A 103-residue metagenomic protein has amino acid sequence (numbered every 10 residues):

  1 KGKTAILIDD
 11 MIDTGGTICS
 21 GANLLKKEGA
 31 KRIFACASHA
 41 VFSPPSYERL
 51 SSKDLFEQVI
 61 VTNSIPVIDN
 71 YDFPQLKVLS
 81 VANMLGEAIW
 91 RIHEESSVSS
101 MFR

Functional and structural regions predicted by a protein language model:
K1-R103: PRPP-associated nucleotide enzymes
